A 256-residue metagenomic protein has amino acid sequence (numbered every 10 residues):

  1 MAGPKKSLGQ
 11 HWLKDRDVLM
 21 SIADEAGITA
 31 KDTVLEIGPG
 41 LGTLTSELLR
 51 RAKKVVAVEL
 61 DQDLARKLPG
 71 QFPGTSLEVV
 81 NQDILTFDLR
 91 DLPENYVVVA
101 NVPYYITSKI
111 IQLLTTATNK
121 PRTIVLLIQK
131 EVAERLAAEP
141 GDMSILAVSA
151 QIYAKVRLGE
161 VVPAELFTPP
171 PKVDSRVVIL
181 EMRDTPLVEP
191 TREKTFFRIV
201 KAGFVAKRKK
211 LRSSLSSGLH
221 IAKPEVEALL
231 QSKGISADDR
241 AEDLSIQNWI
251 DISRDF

Functional and structural regions predicted by a protein language model:
M1-A202, Q231, E242, D251-I252: Catalytic cores of RNA-modifying enzymes
V200-F256: C-terminal lobe and adjacent flexible extensions of AdoMet/dcAdoMet transferase-like proteins
